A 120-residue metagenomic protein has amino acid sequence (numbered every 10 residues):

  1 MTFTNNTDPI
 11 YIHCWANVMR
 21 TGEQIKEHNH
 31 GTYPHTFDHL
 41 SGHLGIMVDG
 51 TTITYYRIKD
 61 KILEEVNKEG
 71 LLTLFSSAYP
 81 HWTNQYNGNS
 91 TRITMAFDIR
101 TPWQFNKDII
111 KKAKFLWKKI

Functional and structural regions predicted by a protein language model:
N5-N84, S90-T94, R100-I110: Catalytic core of non-heme Fe(II) oxygenases with the double-stranded beta-helix
F115-I120: Short, cationic low-complexity segments
